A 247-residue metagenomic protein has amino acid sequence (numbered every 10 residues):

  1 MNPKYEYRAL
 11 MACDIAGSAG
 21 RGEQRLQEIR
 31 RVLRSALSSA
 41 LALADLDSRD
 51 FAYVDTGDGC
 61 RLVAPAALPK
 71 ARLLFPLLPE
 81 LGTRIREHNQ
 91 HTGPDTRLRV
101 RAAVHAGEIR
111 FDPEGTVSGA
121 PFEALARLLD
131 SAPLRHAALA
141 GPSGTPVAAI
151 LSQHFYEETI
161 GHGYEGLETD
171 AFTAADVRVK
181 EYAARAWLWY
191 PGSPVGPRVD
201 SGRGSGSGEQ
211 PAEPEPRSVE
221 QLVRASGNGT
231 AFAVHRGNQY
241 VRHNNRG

Functional and structural regions predicted by a protein language model:
M1-L73: Catalytic NTP-binding/metal-coordinating core of nucleotidyl cyclase/transferase enzymes
M1-P3, R21, L139-G144, R224-S226: Short, surface-exposed loop and linker segments with low hydrophobicity and enrichment for Pro/Ser/Thr
P3-Y5, D55, R97, V117-A120 (+2 more regions): A generic fold-level signal
M11-C13, L62, V104, L188 (+1 more regions): Short beta-strand element of the conserved SAM-dependent methyltransferase core
A44-F51, L98, R135-T145, A183-P191 (+1 more regions): Low-complexity, flexible helical/coil segments
A67-A174: Catalytic beta-strand-to-alpha-helix segment of the class III nucleotidyl cyclase homology domain
G144-G247: Intrinsically disordered, glycine/charged-rich C-terminal tails and inter-domain linkers that flank nucleotidyl cyclase
